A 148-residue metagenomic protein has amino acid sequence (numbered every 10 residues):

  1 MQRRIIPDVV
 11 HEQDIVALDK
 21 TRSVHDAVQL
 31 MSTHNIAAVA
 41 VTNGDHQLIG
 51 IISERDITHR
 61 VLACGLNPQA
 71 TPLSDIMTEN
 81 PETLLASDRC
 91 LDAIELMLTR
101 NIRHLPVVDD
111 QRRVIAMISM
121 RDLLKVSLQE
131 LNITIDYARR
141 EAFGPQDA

Functional and structural regions predicted by a protein language model:
M1-A148: Tandem CBS (Cystathionine beta-synthase) repeat/Bateman regulatory domains
